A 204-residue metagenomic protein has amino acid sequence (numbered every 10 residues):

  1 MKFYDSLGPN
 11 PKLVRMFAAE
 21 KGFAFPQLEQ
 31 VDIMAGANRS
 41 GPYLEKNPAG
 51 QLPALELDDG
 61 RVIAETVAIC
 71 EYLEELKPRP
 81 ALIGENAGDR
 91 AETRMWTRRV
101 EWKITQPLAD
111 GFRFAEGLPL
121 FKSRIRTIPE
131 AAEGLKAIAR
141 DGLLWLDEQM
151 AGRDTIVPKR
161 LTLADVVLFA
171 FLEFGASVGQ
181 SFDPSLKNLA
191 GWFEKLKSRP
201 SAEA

Functional and structural regions predicted by a protein language model:
M1-E130: GST-like domain detector, emphasizing the conserved glutathione-binding G-site in the N-terminal thioredoxin-like
W102-K197: GST-like fold's C-terminal all-alpha helical module
